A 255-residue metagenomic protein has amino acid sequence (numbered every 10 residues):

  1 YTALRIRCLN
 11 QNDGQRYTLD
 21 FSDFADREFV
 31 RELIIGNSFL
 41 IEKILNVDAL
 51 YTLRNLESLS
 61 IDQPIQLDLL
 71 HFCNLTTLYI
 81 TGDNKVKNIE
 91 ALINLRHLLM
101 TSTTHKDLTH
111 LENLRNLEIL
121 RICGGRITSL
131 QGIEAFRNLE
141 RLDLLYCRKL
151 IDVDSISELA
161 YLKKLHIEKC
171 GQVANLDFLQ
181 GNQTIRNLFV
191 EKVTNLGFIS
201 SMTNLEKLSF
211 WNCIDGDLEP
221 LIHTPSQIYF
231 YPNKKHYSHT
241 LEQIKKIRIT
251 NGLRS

Functional and structural regions predicted by a protein language model:
T2-A25, F29-L69, N74-N88, N94-D107 (+6 more regions): Concave beta-strand-loop units of leucine-rich repeat
